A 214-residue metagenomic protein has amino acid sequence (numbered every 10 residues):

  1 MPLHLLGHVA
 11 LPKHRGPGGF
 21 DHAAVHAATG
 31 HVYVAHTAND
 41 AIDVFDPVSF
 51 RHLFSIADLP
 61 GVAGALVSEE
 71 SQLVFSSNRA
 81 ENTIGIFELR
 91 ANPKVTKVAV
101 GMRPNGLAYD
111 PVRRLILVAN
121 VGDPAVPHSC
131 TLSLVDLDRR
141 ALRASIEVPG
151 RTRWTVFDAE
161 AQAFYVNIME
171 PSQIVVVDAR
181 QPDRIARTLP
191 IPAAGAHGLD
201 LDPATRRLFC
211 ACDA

Functional and structural regions predicted by a protein language model:
M1-A214: Predominantly soluble domains enriched in secretory-pathway, periplasmic, or organellar proteins
